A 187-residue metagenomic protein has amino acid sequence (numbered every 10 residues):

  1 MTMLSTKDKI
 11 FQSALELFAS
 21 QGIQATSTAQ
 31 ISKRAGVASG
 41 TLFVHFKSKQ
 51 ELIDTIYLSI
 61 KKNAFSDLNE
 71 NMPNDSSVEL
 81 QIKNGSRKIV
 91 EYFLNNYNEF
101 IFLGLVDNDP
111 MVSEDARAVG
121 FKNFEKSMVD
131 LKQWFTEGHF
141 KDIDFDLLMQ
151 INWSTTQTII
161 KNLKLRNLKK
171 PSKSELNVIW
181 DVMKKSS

Functional and structural regions predicted by a protein language model:
T6-A14, I31, I56-I60, A64 (+2 more regions): Generic hydrophobic, amphipathic alpha-helix propensity
K9, L17-E51, T55: Helix-turn-helix
S13-L17, Y92: Short amphipathic alpha-helical elements of helix-turn-helix/winged-helix folds
S20-Q21, N96, E137: Short coil/turn segments at alpha/beta junctions that flank glycine-rich nucleotide-binding fingerprints
T55, N69-N95, L148-N152: Hydrophobic alpha-helical connector segments
K62-F65, N69, V112-H139, D146-Q150: Amphipathic alpha-helical packing segments from all-alpha helical-bundle domains
E91-V129, I160: Short secondary-structure transition hinges
I101-L105, T136-W180: Hydrophobic/aromatic-rich alpha-helical bundle segments in the mid-to-C-terminal region
